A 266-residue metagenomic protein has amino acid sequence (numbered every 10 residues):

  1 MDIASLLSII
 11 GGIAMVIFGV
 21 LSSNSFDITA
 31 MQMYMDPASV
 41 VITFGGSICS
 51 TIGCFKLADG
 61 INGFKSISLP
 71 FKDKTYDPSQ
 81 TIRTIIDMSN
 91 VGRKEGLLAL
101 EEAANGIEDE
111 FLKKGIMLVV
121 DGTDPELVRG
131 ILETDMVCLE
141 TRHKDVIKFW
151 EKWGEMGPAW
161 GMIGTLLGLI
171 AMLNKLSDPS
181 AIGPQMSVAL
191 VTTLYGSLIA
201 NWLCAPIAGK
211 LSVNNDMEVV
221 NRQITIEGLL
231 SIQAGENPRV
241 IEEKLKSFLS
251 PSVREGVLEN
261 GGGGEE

Functional and structural regions predicted by a protein language model:
I3-A4, S8, F18-V146, E218-E266: Large intracellular
L7-I10, A14-M31, C138-N214: Helix-termination/interfacial motifs at the ends of transmembrane alpha-helices
